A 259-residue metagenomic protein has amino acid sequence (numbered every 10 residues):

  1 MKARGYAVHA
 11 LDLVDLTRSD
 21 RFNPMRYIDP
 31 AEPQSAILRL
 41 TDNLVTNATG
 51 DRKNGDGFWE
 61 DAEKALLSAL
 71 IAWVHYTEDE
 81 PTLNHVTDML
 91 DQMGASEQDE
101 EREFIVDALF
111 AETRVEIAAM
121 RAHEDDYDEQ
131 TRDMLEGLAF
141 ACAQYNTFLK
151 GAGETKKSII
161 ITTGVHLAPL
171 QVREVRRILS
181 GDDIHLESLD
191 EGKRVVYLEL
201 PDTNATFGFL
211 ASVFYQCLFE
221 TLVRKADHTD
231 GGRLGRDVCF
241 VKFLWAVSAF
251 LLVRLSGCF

Functional and structural regions predicted by a protein language model:
M1-C258: P-loop NTPase motor domains
